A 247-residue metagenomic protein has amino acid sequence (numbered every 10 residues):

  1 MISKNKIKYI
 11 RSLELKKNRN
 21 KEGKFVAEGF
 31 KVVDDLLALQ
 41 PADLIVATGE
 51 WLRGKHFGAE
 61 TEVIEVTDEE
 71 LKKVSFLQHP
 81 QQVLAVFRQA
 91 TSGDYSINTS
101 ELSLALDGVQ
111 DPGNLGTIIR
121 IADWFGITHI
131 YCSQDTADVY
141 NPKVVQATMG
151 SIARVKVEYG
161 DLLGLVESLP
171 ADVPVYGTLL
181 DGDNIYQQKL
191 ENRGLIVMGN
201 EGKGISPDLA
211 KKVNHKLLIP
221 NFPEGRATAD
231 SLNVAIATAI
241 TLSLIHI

Functional and structural regions predicted by a protein language model:
M1-W51, A137: Boundary-proximal intrinsically disordered activation/regulatory segments immediately upstream of a helical core
G23, L106-Q110, P223-D230: Short pre-catalytic strand/loop immediately N-terminal to key active-site residues, enriched for Gly-Thr
G29, Q110-I118, D230-I236: Amphipathic alpha-helical repeat scaffolds
A38, Y95-D181: RNA substrate-binding interface of SAM-dependent RNA methyltransferases
E65-V86: Glycine/small-residue-rich loop that forms an oxyanion/phosphate-binding "nest" at active or ligand-binding sites
V66-D68, D107, S133-Q134, K156 (+1 more regions): Short beta->alpha connector loops at strand-helix junctions that form conserved, small/polar/Pro-enriched
G177-A229: Active-site/ligand-binding-proximal alpha/beta "capping" segment
I245-I247: Conserved small/polar residues in nucleotide/adenosyl-binding loops
